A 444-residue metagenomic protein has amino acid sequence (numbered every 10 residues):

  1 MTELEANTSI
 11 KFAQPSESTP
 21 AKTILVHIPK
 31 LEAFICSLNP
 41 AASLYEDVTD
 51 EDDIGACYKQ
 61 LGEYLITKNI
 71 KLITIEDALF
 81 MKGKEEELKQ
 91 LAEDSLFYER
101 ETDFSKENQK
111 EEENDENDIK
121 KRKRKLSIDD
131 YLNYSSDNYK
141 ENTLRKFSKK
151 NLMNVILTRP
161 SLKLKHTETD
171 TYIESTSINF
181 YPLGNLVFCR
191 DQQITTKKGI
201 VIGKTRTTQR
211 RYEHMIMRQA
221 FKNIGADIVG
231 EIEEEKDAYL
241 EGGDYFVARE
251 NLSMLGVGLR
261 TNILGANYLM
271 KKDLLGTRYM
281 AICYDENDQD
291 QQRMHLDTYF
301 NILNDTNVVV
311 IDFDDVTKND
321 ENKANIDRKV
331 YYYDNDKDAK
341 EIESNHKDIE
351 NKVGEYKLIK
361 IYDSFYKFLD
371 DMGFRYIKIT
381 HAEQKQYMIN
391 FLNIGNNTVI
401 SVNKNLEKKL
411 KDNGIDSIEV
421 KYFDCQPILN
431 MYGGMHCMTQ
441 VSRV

Functional and structural regions predicted by a protein language model:
T2-V444: The feature marks the mature, well-folded catalytic cores of soluble enzymes
